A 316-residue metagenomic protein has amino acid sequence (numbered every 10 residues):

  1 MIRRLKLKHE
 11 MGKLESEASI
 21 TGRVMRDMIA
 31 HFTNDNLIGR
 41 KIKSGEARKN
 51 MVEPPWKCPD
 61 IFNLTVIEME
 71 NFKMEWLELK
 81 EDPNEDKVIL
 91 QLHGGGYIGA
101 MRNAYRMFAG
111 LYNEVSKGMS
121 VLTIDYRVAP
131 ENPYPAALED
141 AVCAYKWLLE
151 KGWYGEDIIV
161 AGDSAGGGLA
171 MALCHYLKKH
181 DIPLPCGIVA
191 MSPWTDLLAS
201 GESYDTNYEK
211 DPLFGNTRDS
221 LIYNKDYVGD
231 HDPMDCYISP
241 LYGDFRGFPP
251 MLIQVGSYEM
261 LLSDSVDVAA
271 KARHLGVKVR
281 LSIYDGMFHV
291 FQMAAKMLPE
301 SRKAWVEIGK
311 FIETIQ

Functional and structural regions predicted by a protein language model:
M1-P54: N-terminal targeting or regulatory segments adjacent to alpha/beta-hydrolase or S9 domains
T21, M28-T33, C58, N63-Q316: Alpha/beta-hydrolase superfamily serine-hydrolase fold, recognizing
